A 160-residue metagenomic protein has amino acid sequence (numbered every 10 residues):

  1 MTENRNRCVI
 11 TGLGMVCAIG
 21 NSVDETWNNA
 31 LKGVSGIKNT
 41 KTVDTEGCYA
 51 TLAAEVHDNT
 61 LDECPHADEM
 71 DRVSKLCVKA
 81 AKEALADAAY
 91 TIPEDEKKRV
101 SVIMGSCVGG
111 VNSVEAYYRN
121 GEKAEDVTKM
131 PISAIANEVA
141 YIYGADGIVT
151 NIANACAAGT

Functional and structural regions predicted by a protein language model:
M1-V149: Conserved "HGTGT" condensation-loop signature of ketosynthase/thiolase-family condensing enzymes that catalyze
N151-A155: Short beta->alpha junction loops
G159: Short conserved active-site loop signatures built around small residues
